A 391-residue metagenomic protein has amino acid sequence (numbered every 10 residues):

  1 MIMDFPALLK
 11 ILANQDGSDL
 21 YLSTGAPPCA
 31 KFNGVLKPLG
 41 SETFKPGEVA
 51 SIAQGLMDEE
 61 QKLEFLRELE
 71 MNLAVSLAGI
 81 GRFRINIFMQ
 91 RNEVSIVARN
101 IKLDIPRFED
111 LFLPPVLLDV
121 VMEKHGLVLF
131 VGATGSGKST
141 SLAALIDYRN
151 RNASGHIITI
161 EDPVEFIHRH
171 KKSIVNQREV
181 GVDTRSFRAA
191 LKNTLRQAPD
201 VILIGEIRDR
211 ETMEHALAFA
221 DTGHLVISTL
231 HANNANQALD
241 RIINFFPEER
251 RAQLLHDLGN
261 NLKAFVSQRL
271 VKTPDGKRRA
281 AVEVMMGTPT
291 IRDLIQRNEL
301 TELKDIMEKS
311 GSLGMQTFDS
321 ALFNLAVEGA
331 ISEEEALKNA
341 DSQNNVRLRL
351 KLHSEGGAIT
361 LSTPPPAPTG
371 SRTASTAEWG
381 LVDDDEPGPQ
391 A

Functional and structural regions predicted by a protein language model:
M1-A391: Short, flexible helix-loop junctions that flank or precede catalytic/ligand sites
